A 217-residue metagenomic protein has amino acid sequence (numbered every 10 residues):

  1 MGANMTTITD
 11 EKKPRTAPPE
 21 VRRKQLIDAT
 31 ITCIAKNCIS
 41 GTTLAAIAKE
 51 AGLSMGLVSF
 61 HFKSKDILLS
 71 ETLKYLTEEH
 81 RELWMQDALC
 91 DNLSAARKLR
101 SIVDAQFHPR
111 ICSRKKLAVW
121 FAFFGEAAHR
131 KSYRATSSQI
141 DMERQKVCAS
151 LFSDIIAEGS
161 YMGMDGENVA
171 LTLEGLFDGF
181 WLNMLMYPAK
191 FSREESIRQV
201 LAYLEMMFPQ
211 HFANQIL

Functional and structural regions predicted by a protein language model:
M1-V21, F212-L217: N-terminal intrinsically disordered/low-complexity leader segments
P19-I31, I47, T72-L76, H80 (+1 more regions): Generic hydrophobic, amphipathic alpha-helix propensity
Q25, T32-E71: Helix-turn-helix
E71, M85-K116, G166-L173, Q215-L217: Hydrophobic alpha-helical connector segments
Q86, C112-F121, K131-A157, R198 (+1 more regions): Amphipathic alpha-helical packing segments from all-alpha helical-bundle domains
N92-S94, A127-A135, M142-V169, M207-L217: Hydrophobic alpha-helical bundle segments that form small-molecule/ligand-binding pockets
P109-C112, H129, D154, L173-F191 (+1 more regions): Amphipathic C-terminal alpha-helical segment
M164-M184, S196-Y203: Hydrophobic alpha-helical segments that form the core of small-molecule binding pockets and/or dimer interfaces
